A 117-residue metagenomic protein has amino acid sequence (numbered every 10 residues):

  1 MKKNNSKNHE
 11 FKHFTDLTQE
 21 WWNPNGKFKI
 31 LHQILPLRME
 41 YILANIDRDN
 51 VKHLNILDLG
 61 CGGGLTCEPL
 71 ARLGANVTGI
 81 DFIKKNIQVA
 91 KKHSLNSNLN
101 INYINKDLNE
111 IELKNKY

Functional and structural regions predicted by a protein language model:
M1-W22: N-terminal, positively charged/glycine-rich alpha-helical extensions of SAM-dependent methyltransferases
D16, Y41-N45, P69-R72, K92: Residue-level signal for well-ordered alpha-helical scaffold segments within enzymatic catalytic domains
G26-K29: Class I SAM-dependent methyltransferase Rossmann-like catalytic core, especially the SAM/SAH-binding loop
H32-K52: Conserved alpha-helix/loop element of class I SAM-dependent methyltransferases that forms part of the SAM/SAH-binding
K52-G62: Conserved class I S-adenosyl-L-methionine
L57, L65-E110: Class I SAM-dependent methyltransferase SAM/SAH-binding core
E112-Y117: A short acidic, Gly/Pro-enriched loop at the edge of an enzyme's catalytic core that lines a small-molecule cofactor
